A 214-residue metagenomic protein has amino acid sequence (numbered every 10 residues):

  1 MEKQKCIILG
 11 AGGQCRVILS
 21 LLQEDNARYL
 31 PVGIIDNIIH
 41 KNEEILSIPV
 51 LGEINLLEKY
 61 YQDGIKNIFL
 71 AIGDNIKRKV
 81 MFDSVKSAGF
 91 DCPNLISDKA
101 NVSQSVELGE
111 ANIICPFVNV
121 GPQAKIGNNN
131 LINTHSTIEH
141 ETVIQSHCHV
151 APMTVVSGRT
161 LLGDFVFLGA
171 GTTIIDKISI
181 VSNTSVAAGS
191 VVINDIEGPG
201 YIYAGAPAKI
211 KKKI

Functional and structural regions predicted by a protein language model:
E2-K66, L70-I72: A solvent-exposed beta-alpha-beta segment
K3, Y29-P31, I65, G89 (+5 more regions): A general structural motif
R16-S20, K79, N194, K212: Alpha-helical elements of the RecA-like P-loop NTPase motor core of helicases
P31, V50, C92, I210-K213: Residue-level detector of beta-propeller blades
L51, F69, P93-L95, S185 (+2 more regions): Structural detector of well-ordered beta-strand residues that form the stable sheet scaffold of enzyme domains
L57-K125: Extended, small-residue-rich solenoid/repeat segments and analogous flexible loops that form exposed scaffolds
T134, A151-I214: Glycine-rich hexapeptide-repeat left-handed beta-helix
